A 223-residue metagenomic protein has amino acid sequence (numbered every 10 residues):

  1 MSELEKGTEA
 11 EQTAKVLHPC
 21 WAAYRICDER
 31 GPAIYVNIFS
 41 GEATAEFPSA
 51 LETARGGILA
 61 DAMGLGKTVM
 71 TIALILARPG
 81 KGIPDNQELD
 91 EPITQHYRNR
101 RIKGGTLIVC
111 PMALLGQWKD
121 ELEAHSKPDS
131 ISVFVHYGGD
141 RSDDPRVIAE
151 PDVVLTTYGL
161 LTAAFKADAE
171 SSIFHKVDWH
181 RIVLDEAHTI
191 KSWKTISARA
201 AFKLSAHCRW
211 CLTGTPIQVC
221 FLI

Functional and structural regions predicted by a protein language model:
M1-I223: ASCE P-loop NTPase motor core, strongest for the SF2 helicase catalytic module
